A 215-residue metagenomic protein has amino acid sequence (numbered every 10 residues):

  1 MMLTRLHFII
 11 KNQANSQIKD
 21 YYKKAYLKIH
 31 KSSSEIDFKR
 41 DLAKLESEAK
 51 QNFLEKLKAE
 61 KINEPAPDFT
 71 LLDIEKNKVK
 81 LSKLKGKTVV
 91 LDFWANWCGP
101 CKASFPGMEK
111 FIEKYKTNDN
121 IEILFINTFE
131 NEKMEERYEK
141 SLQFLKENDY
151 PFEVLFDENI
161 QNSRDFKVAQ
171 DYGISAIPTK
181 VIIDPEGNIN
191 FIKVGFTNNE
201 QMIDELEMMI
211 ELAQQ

Functional and structural regions predicted by a protein language model:
L6-D68, E139-Q143: N-proximal helix/coil linker or "cap" segments that precede and/or mark the start of modular domains
P67-F69, S82, Q170: Pre-signature/interface helix of ABC/ABC-like ATPase nucleotide-binding domains
V79-K102, M108, L124: Short active-site neighborhood of thiol/selenol oxidoreductases, capturing the structured segment around
K85-V89, N118-E122, D149-E153, P185: Loop/turn elements at helix/coil->beta-strand transitions in domains of secreted/extracellular proteins
A103-N148, N159-V168: Structural microenvironment flanking redox-active thiols in thiol-disulfide oxidoreductases
N148-Y150, D157-M209: Thiol/disulfide oxidoreductase modules built on the thioredoxin-like
